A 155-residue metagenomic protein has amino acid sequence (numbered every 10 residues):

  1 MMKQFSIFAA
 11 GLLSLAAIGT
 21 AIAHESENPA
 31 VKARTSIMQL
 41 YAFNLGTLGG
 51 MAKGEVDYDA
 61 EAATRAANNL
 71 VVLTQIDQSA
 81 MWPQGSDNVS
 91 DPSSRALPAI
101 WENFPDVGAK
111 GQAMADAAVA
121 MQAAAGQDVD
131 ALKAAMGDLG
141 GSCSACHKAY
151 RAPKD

Functional and structural regions predicted by a protein language model:
M1-A9: Bacterial N-terminal signal peptides that target proteins for export
A9-A17: Bacterial N-terminal signal peptides
I18-E25: Sec/Tat signal peptide C-region and signal peptidase I cleavage site
E25-D155: Sequence context surrounding c-type heme c attachment/ligation sites in exported
